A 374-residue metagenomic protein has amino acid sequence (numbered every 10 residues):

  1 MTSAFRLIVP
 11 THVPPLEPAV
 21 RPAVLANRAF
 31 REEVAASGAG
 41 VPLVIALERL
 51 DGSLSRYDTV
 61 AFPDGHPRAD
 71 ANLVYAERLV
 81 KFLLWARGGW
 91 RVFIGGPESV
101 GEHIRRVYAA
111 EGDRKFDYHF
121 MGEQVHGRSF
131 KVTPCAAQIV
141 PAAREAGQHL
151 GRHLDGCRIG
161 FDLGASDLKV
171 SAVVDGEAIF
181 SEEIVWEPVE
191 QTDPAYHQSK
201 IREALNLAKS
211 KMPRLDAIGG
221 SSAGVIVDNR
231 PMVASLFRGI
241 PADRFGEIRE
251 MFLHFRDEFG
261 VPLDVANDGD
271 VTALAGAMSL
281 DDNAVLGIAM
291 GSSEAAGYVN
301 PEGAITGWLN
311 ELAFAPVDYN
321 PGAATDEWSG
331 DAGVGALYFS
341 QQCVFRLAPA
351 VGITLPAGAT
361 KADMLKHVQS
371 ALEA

Functional and structural regions predicted by a protein language model:
F5-R21, A178-S199, D257-P262, A266-G269 (+1 more regions): Glycine-rich phosphate-binding loop plus the immediately following alpha-helix
I8-A146: N-terminal accessory interaction module
E33-A35, P42-R68, L163-E203, A234-R238 (+1 more regions): Short glycine-rich, Thr/Ser-proximal phosphate-binding strand/loop in the N-terminal lobe of ATP-dependent enzymes
G40-S55, D216-A217, S222-N229, A332-A374: A mobile "lid/hinge" subdomain adjacent to the ATP/sugar-phosphate binding pocket shared across diverse ATP-dependent
P42-V44, R144-I179, V285-E302, F345-G352: Gly/Thr-rich phosphate-binding beta-strand-loop-beta motif of the actin/hexokinase/Hsp70
L54-L83, E190-P213, F345-A374: Adenine-nucleotide phosphate-binding core of ATP-dependent small-molecule kinases
D64-Y75, K81-R87, E98, H103-A136 (+5 more regions): Glycine-rich phosphate-binding loop and adjoining helix at the ATP-binding site of ATP-dependent phosphoryl-transfer
W90-P97, I218-G224, M290-S292, A374: Glycine-rich beta-strand-to-loop/alpha-helix junction loops that act as flexible
